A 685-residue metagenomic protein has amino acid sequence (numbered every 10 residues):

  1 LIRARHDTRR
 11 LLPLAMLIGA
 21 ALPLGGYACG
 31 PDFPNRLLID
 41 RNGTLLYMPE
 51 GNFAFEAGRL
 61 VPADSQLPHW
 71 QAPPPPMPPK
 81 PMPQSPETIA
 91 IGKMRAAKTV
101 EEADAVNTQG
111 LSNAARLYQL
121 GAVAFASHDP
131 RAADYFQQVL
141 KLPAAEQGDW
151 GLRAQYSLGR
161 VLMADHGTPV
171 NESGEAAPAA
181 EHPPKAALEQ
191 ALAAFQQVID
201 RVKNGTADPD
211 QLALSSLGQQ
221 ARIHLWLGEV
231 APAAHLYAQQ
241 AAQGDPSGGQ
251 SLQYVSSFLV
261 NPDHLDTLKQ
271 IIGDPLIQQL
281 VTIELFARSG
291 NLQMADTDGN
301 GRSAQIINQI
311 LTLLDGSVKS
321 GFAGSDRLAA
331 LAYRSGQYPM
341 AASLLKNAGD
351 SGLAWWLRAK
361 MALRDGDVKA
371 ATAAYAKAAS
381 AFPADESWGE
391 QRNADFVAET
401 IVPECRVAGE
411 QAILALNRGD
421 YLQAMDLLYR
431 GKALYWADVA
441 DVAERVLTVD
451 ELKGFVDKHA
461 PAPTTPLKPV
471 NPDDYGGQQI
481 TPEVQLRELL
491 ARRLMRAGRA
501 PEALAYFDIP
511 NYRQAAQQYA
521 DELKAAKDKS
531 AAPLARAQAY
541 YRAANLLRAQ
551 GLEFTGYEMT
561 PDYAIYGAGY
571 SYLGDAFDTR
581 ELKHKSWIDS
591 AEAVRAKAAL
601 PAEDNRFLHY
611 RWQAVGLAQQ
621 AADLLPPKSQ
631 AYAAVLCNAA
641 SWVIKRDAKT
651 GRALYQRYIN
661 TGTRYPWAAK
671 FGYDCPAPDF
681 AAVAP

Functional and structural regions predicted by a protein language model:
I2-L14: Bacterial N-terminal signal peptides that target proteins for export
A21-G25: N-terminal signal peptide c-region/cleavage motif recognized by signal peptidases
G26-Q138, P143-S157, A164-P685: Extracytoplasmic/secretory-pathway proteins
